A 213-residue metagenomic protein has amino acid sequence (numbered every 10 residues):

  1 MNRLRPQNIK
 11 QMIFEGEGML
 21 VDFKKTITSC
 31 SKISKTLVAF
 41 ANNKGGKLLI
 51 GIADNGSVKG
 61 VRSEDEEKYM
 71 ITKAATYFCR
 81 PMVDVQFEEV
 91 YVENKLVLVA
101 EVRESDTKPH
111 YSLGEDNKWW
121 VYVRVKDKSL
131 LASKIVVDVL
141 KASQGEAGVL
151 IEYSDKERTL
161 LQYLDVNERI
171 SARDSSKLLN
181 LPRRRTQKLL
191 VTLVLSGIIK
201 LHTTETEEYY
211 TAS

Functional and structural regions predicted by a protein language model:
M1-S213: Conserved N-terminal catalytic/coupling substructures associated with nucleotide/phosphate chemistry
